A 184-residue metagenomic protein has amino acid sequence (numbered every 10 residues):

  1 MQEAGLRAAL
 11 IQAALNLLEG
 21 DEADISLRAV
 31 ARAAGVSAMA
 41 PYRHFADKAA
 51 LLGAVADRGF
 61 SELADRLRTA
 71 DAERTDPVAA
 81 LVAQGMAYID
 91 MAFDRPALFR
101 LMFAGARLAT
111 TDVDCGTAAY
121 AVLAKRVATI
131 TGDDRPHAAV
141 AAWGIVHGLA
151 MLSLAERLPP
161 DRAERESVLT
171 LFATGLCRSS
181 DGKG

Functional and structural regions predicted by a protein language model:
M1-G5, D181-G184: N-terminal intrinsically disordered/low-complexity leader segments
A9, A13, L17-A50, A54: Helix-turn-helix
L10-L18, G59, L63, Y88: Short hydrophobic clusters on alpha-helical segments that form packing/core surfaces in small helical domains
L18, L52-G59, M102, D112-C115: Alpha-helical DNA-contacting segments of helix-turn-helix folds
R68-A97, T117-V122, A142: Hydrophobic alpha-helical connector segments
M91, L108-A141, A163-T174: Amphipathic alpha-helical packing segments from all-alpha helical-bundle domains
M91-T110, M151-P159: Amphipathic alpha-helical segments used for helix-helix packing
G144-D161, T174-G182: Amphipathic C-terminal alpha-helical segment
